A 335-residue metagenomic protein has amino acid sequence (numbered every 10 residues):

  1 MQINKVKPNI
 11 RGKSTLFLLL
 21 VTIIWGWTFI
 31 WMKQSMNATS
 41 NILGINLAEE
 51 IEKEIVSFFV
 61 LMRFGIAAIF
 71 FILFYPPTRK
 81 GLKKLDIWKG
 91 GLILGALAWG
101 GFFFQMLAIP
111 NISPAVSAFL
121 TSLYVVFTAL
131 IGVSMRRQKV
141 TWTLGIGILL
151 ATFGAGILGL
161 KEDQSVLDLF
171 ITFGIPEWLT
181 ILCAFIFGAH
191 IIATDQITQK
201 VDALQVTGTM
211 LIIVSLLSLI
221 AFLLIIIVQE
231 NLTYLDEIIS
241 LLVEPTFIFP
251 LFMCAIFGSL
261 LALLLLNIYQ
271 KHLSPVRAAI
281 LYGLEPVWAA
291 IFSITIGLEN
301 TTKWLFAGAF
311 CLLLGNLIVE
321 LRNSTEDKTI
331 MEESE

Functional and structural regions predicted by a protein language model:
M1-F58, F104, D168-Q196, S334-E335: Glycine-/small-residue-enriched transmembrane alpha-helix faces in small-molecule transporters and effluxers
Q2-P8, V60, F64-G65, T143 (+4 more regions): C-terminal-most transmembrane helix of multi-pass membrane proteins
N4-K5, Q34, A38, G65-K83 (+4 more regions): Membrane-interface helix-cap regions at the ends of transmembrane helices in multi-pass membrane proteins
K13-T22, I72-F104, G174-C183, T233-L261 (+2 more regions): Loop-to-transmembrane-helix transition segments
T22, I30-W31, A68-F71, T128-A129 (+3 more regions): Transmembrane alpha-helical segments that form core, pore/gating elements of small-molecule transporters/exporters
A38-G100, F127, I186-A193, G208-V228 (+1 more regions): Transmembrane alpha-helices of multi-pass small-molecule transport proteins
A48, Q105, Y124-L149, V287-A307: C-terminal transmembrane-helix exit sites in multi-pass transporters
W99-F103, S117-L123, T194-L216, A255-T295: Helix-helix packing/entry segments at the starts of transmembrane helices
